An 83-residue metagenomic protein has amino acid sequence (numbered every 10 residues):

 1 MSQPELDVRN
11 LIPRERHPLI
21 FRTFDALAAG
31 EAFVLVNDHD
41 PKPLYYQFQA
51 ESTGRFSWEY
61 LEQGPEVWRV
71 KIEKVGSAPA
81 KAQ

Functional and structural regions predicted by a protein language model:
M1-Q83: Positively charged, polar, low-complexity stretches
